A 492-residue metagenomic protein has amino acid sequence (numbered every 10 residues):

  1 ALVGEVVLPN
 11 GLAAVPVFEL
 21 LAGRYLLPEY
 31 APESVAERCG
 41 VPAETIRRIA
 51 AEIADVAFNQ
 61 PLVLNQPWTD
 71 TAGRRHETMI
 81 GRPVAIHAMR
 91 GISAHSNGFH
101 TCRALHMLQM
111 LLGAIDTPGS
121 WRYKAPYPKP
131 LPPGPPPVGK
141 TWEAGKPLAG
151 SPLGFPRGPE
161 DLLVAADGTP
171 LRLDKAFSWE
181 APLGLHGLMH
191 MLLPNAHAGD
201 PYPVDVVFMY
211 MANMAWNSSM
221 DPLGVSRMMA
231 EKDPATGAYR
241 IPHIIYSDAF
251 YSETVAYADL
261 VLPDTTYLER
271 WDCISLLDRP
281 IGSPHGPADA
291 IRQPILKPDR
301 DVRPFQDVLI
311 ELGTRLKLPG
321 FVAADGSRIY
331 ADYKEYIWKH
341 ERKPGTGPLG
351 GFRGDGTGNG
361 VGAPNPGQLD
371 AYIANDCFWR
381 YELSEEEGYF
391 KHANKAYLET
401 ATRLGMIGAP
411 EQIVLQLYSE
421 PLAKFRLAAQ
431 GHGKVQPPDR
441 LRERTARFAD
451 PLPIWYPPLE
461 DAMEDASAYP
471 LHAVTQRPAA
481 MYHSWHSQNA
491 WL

Functional and structural regions predicted by a protein language model:
A1-R74, T78-M79: Long, well-ordered, tryptophan-enriched scaffold segments
L2, A14-F18, P28-S34, H87-I92 (+2 more regions): Flexible glycine/proline-enriched surface loops and loop-helix/loop-strand junctions
V3-L21, A31, L318-F352, G356-G358: Charge-patterned, long linear interaction tracts outside catalytic cores
V7, G11, L21, Y25 (+7 more regions): Hydrophobic alpha-helical scaffolding
G11, V15, L26-E29, A43-A50 (+11 more regions): Conserved structured core elements
E33, I49-P201, D272: A glycine-rich, hydrophobic/aromatic-adjacent loop/helix-cap motif
E44-R47, Q60-L62, A85, A114-K124 (+6 more regions): Acidic/polar loop patches that form or flank catalytic/metal-binding clefts of enzymes that bind anionic ligands
C102, L111-D116, L131-P135, A165-P298 (+1 more regions): A cross-kingdom feature strongest in bacterial/archaeal respiratory oxidoreductases
